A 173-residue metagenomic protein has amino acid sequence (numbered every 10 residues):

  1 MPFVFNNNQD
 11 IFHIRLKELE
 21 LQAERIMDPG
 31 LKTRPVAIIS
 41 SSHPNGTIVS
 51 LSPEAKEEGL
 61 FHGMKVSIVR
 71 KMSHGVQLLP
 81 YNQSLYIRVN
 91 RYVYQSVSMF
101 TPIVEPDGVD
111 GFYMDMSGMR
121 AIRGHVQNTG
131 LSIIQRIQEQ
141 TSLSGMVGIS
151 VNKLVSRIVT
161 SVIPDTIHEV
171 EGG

Functional and structural regions predicted by a protein language model:
M1-V109, Y113, R120, I133-Q135: Residues that scaffold, gate, or flank divalent-cation-dependent active/transport sites
V109-D115, V151-S156: Short, conserved phosphate-binding/catalytic loop or strand-edge motifs used in phosphoryl-/nucleotidyl-transfer
H125-G173: Long, highly charged, low-complexity intrinsically disordered interaction regions that mediate electrostatic DNA/RNA
